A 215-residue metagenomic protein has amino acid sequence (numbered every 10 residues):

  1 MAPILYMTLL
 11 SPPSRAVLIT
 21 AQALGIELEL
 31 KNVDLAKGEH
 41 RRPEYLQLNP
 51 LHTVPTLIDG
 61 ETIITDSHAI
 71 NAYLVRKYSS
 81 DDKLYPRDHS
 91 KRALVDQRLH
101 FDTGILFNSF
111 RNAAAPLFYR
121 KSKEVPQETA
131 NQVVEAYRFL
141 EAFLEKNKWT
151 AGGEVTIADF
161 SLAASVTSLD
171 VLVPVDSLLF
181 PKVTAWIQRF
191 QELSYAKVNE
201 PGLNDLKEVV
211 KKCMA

Functional and structural regions predicted by a protein language model:
M1-E128: GST-like domain detector, emphasizing the conserved glutathione-binding G-site in the N-terminal thioredoxin-like
M1-P3, K211-A215: Eukaryotic N-terminal low-complexity, Ser/Thr- and Lys/Arg-rich leader segments that predominantly function as
T8, D34, I157, G202-L206: Short, solvent-exposed turn/loop segments enriched in Gly/Ser/Thr/Pro and often Arg
T65, S90, L178-K182, V198: Alpha-helix N-cap and coil->helix boundary residues
V75, S165-V166, E200: Active-site-flanking alpha-helical
D82-R87, N108-F110, T150-G153, A196-G202: Short, hydrophobic secondary-structure boundary micro-motifs
R98-E192: GST-like fold's C-terminal all-alpha helical module
E192-V210: Charged/polar, low-hydrophobicity segments characteristic of intrinsically disordered regions and flexible loops
